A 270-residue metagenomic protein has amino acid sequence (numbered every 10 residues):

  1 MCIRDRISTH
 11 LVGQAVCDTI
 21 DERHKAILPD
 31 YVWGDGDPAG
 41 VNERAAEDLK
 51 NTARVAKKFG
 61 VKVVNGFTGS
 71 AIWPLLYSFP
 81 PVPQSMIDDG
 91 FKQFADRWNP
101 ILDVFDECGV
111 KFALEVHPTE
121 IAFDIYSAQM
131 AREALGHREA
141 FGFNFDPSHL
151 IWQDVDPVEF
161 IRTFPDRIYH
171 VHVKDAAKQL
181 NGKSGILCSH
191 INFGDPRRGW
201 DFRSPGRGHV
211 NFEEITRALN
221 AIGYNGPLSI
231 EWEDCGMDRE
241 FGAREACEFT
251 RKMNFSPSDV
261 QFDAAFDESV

Functional and structural regions predicted by a protein language model:
M1-I3: Short, small-residue-biased leader/transition segments that mark boundaries at the very start of proteins
D5-D21, G69-I72, V173-I186: Short, solvent-exposed beta-strand-terminating loops
I7, I87-H209, S258-F262, F266: Acidic/histidine-rich catalytic cores of soluble enzymes
V16-F143, A264: Active-site acidic/histidine proton-transfer and metal-coordination neighborhood in alpha/beta enzyme cores
R44-R54, Q153-R162, F212-I215: Short, acidic/polar
V61, I168, Y224-N225: A structural motif
S229-G242: A short, acidic, flexible beta-alpha connecting loop/helix-capping segment that sits on the rim of active
R239-V260, F266: C-terminal helical cap(s) of enzyme catalytic domains, especially alpha/beta-barrels
